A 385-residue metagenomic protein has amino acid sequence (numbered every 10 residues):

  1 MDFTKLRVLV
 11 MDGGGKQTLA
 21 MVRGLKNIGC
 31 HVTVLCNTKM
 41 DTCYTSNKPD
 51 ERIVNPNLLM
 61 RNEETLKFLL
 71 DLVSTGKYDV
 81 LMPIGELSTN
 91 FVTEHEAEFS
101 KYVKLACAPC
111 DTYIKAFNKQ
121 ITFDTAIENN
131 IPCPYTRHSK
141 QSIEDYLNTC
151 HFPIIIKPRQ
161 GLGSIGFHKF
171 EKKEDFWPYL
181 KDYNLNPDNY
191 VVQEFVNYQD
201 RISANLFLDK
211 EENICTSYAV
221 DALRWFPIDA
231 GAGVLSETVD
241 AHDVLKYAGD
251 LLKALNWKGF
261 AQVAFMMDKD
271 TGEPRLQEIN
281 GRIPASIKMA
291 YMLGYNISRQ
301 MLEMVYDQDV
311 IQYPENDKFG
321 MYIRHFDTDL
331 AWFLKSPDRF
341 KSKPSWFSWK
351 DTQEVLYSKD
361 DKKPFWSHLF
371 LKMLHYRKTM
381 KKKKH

Functional and structural regions predicted by a protein language model:
M1-C107, L374, K381: ATP-binding N-terminal substructure of ATP-dependent carboxylate-amine bond-forming enzymes
L72-Y78, T149-C150, L185-N186: Glycine-rich phosphate-binding loop signature in dinucleotide/nucleotide-binding domains
C110-P132: Glycine-/Pro-rich loop/turn segments that contact NAD(P) or position catalytic residues in Rossmann-like domains
A126, L147-K169, P187-Q199, S217: ATP-grasp fold ATP-binding core
C133-T136, P153-Y179, R201-N205, R224-S236: Glycine-rich phosphate-binding loop of ATP-grasp-fold ATP-dependent ligases
E144-Y146, E303-H385: Peripheral (often C-terminal) accessory segments that flank ATP-dependent C-N-forming ligase machineries
E174, E194-N256, N280-V305: ATP-dependent carboxylate/phosphate-activation module, predominantly the ATP-grasp catalytic core and closely related
K258-D270: A short glycine-rich, hydrophobically flanked beta-strand micro-motif that places a catalytic Asp/Glu for divalent metal
